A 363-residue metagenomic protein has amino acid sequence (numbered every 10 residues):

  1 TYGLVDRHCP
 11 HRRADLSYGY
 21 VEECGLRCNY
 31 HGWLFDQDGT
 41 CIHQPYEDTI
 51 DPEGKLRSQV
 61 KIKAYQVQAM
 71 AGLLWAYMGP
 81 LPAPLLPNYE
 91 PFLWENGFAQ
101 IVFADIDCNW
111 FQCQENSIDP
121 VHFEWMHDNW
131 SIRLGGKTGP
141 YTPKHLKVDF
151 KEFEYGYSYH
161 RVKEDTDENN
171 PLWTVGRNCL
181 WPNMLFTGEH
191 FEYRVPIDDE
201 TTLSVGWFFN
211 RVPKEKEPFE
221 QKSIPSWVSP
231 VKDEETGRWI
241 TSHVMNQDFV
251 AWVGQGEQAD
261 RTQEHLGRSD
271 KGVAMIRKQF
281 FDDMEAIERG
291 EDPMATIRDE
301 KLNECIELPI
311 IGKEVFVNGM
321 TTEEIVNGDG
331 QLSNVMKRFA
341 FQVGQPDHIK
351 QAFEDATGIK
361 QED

Functional and structural regions predicted by a protein language model:
T1-E23, D51-L81, E90: N-terminal pre-ligand scaffold of iron-sulfur
Y2, L26, C41, L74 (+1 more regions): Hydrophobic residues embedded in beta-strands of well-ordered beta-sheets
P10-R13, G32, P45: Cys/His-coordinated zinc-binding microdomains
R13, W75, L81-D363: C-terminal catalytic domain of Rieske-type non-heme iron oxygenases
V21, F35, A69, E152 (+1 more regions): Generic beta-strand structural signal
E23-N29, C41-I50: Short cysteine/histidine-rich metal-coordination sites, predominantly Zn2+-binding motifs
G32, A64-Q66, Y193: Short, surface-exposed charged micro-motifs
F35-C41: Short metal-binding segments enriched for Cys and/or His
